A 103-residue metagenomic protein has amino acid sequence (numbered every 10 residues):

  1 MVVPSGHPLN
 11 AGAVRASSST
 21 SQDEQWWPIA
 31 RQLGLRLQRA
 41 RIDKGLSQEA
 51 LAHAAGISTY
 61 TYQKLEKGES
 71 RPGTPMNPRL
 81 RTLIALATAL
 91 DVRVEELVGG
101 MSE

Functional and structural regions predicted by a protein language model:
N10-G45: A short, Lys/Arg-rich alpha-helix, primarily the initiator
L37, Q48, L83: Generic structural marker for isolated residues within well-ordered, non-membrane alpha-helices of soluble domains
R41, A52, A87: The alpha-helix within a helix-turn-helix
L46-R71: Short alpha-helical DNA-recognition segment
M76-E96: DNA major-groove recognition helix of helix-turn-helix/homeodomain DNA-binding modules
S102-E103: Helix-turn-helix/homeodomain-like alpha-helical modules used for DNA recognition and transcription-factor dimerization
